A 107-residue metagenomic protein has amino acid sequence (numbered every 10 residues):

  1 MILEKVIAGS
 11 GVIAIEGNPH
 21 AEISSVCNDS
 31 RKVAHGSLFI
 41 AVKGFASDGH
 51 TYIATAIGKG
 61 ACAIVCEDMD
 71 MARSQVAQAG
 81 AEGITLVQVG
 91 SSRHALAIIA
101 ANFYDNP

Functional and structural regions predicted by a protein language model:
M1-I98: N-terminal leader/targeting and accessory segments in enzymes
I98-P107: Walker A (P-loop) phosphate-binding motif
